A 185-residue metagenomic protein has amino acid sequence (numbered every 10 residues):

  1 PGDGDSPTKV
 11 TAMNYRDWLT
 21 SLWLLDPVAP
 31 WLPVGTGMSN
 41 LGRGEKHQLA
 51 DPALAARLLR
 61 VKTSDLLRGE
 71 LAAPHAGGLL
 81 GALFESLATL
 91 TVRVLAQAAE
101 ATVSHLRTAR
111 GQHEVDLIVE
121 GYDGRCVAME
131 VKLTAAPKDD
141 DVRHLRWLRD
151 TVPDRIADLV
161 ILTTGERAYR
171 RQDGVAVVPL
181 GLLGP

Functional and structural regions predicted by a protein language model:
P1-R125: Accessory nucleic acid-recognition modules appended to NTPase machines
T108, T163-T164: Cofactor-binding loop segments of dinucleotide-utilizing enzymes, especially the Rossmann-like FAD- and NAD(P)+-binding
V127-A136: Active-site ExK catalytic segment of metal-dependent nucleases
A135-L145: Active-site-adjacent loop/helix micro-motif of nuclease/hydrolase catalytic cores
L148: Conserved SF2 helicase motif VI
T151-D154: Short, conserved loop/helix-junction motifs that constitute active-site signature segments in enzyme catalytic cores
A157-T163: Short, hydrophobic beta-strand segments that form beta-sheet elements in well-ordered domains
T164-P185: Domain-level recognition of nuclease-like catalytic cores that cleave nucleotide substrates
